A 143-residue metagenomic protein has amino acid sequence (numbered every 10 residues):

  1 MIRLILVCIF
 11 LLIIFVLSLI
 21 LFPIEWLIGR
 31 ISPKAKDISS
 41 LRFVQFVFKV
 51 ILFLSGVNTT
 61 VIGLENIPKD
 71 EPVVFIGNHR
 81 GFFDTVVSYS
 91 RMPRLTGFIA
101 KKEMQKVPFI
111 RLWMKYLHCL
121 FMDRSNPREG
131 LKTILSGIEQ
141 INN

Functional and structural regions predicted by a protein language model:
M1-T60, L112-Y116: A transmembrane-helix-recognition feature enriched in membrane-embedded lipid enzymes and envelope glyco-/phospholipid
L54, N58-N143: Soluble catalytic domains of membrane acyltransferases
